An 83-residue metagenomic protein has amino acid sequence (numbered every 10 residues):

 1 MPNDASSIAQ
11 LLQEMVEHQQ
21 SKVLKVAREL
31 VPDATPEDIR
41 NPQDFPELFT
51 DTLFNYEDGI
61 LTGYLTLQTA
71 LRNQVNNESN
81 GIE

Functional and structural regions predicted by a protein language model:
M1-R28: Short, charge/polar-rich alpha-helical segments
P2, N77-E83: Short acidic DE-rich linear segments
K25-Q43: Short recognition patches in nucleic-acid-associated and regulatory proteins
V26-A27, V75, S79: Enrichment for repetitive, rod-forming helical segments
E37-N76: Short, charge-rich amphipathic interface segments used for partner binding and complex assembly
